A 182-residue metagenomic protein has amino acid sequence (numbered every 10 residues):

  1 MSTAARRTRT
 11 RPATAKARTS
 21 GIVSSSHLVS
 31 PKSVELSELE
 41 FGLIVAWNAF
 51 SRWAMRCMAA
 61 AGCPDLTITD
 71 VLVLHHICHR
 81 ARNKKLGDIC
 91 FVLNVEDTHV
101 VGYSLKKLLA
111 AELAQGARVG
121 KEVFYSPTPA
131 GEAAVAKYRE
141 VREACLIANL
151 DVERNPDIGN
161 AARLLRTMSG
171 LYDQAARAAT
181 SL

Functional and structural regions predicted by a protein language model:
M1-P64: N-terminal leader segment of winged-helix/HTH proteins
G42, L72-H75, A133: Pre-recognition alpha-helix immediately N-terminal to the DNA-recognition helix within helix-turn-helix or winged-helix
N48, H75-H79, R139: Short, locally clustered residues in the helix-turn-helix/winged-helix DNA-binding domain
M55-E96: N-terminal helix-turn-helix DNA-binding core of bacterial DNA-binding proteins
C63-T67, V100-G102, K107, D157 (+1 more regions): Short glycine/proline-centered loop/turn elements that form peptide/ligand docking sites
N83-V123: Canonical helix-turn-helix DNA-binding module
G120-R139: Basic, amphipathic "hinge/linker" alpha-helix immediately C-terminal to the N-terminal HTH DNA-binding motif
E140-L182: Terminal interaction helix/tail motif
